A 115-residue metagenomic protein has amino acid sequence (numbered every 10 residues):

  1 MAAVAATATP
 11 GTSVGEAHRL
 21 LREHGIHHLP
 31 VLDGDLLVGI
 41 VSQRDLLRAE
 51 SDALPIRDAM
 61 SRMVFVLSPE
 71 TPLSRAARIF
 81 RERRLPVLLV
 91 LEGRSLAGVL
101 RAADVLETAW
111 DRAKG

Functional and structural regions predicted by a protein language model:
M1-V4, H18, L36-L85, S95-G115: Tandem CBS (Bateman) regulatory domains
A8-T12, S68-P69: A short beta-loop-alpha structural element at the N-terminal edge of CoA-dependent acyl/N-acetyltransferase catalytic
L21: OB-fold/S1-family RNA-binding modules
H27, P86: Short acidic/polar active-site loop segments enriched in Thr and Asp
L29-P30, L106: Intrinsic disorder/low-complexity detector
